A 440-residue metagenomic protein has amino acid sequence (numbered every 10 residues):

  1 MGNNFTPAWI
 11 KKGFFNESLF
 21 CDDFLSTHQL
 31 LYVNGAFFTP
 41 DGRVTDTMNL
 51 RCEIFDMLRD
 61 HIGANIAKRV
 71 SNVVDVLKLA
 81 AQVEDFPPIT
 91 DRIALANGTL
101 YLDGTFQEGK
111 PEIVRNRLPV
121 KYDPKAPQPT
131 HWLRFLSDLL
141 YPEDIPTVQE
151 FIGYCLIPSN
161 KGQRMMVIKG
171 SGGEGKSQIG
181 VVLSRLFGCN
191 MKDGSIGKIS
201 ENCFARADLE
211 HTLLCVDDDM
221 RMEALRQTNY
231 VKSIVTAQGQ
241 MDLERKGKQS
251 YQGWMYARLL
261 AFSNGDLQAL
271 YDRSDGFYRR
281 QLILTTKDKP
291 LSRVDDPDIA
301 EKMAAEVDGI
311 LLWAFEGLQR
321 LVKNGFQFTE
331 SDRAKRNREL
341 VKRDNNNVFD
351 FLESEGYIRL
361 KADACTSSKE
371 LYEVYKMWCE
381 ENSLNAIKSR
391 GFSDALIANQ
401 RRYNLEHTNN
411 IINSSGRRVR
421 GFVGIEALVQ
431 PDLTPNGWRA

Functional and structural regions predicted by a protein language model:
M1-V33, R59-A440: Feature primarily recognizes SF3-like P-loop helicase cores of small DNA viruses
Y32-I62: TRNA-binding/sensing appendages of the translation machinery
